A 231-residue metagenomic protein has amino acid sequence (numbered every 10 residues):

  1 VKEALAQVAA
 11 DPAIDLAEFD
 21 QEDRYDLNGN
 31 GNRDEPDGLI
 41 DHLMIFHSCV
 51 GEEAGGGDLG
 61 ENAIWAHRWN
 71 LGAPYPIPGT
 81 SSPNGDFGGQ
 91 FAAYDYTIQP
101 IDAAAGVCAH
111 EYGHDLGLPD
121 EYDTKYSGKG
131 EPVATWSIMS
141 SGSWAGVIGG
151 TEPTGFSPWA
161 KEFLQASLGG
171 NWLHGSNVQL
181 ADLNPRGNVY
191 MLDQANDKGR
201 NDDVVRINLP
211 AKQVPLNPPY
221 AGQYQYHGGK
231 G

Functional and structural regions predicted by a protein language model:
V1-D15, F19, P185-M191: Surface-exposed, low-complexity/disordered Ser/Thr/Gly/Pro/Asn-rich loops and linkers
A4-I14, E35-L43, S48-E53: Extended amphipathic secondary-structure runs
E18-D41: Acidic, glycine-anchored loop motifs typical of Ca2+
H42-M44, S48-G231: Extracellular hydrolytic enzyme modules, especially secreted metalloproteases of the metzincin/thermolysin-like class
